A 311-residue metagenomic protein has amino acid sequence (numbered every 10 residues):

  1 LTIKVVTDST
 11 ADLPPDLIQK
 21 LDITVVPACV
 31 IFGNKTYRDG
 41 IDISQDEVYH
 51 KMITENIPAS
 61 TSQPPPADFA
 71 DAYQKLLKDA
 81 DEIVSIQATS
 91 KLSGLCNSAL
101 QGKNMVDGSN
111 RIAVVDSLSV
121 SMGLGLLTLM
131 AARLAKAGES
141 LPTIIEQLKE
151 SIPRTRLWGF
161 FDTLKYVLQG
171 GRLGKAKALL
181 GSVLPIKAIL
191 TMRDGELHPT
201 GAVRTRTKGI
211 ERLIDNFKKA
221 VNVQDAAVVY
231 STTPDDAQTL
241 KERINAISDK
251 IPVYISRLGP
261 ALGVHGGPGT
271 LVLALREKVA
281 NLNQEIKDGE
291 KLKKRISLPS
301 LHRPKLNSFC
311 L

Functional and structural regions predicted by a protein language model:
K4, T10-T24, C29, L92-A113 (+1 more regions): Mixed-charge interfacial surface used for oligomerization/domain docking and macromolecular partner engagement
K4-Q63: N-terminal glycine-rich anion-binding loop in soluble enzyme alpha/beta folds
S62-A72: Glycine-rich, highly charged phosphate/nucleotide-binding loops
D71-D81, N216-N222: Glycine-rich phosphate/diphosphate-binding loops that line cofactor/substrate pockets in enzymes
K75-A88, G94-N97: Ordered, amphipathic secondary-structure segments that act as subunit-interaction surfaces in large macromolecular
A80-I83, R111-V115: Short, flexible active-site-proximal loops enriched in glycine and acidic residues
D288-L306: Positively charged N-terminal leader segments that act as targeting/secretion signals
